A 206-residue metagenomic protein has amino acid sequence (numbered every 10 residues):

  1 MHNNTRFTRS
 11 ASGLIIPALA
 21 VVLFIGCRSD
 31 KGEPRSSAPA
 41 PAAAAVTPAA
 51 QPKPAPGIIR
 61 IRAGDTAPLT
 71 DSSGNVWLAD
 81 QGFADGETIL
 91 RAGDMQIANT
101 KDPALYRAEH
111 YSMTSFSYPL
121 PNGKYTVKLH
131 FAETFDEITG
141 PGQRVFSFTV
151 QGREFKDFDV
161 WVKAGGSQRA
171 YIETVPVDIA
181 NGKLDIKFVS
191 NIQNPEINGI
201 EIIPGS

Functional and structural regions predicted by a protein language model:
H2-I15: Bacterial N-terminal signal peptides that target proteins for export
G13-F24: Bacterial N-terminal signal peptides
F24-S206: Compositionally biased, intrinsically disordered or flexible polar/acidic segments
